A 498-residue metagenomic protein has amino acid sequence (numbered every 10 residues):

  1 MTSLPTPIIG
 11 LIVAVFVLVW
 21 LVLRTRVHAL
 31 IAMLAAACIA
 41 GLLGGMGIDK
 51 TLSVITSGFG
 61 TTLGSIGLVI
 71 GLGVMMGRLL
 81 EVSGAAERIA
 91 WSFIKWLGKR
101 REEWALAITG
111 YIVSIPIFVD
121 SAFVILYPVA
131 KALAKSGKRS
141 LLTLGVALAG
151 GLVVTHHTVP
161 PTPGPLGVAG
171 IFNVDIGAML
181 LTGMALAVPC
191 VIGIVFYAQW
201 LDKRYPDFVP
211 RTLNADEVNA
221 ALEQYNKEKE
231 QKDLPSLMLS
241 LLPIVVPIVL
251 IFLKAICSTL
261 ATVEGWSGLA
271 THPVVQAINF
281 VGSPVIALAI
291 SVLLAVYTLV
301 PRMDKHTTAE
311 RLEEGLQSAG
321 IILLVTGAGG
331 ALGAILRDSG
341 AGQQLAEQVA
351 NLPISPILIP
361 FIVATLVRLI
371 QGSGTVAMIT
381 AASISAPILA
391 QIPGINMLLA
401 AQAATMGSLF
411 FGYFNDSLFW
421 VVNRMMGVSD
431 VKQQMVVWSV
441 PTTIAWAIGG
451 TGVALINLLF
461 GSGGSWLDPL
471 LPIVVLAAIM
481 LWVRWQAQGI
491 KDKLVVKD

Functional and structural regions predicted by a protein language model:
M1-M75, R88-W96, L250-A328, A341-Q348 (+1 more regions): Hydrophobic transmembrane alpha-helices of multi-pass solute/ion transporters
T2-I8, L181-E310, F460-D498: Long, contiguous bundles of hydrophobic transmembrane helices that form the permeation core of multi-pass
T2-L11, L63-G67, F118-A122, A185-A187 (+4 more regions): Structural signature of hydrophobic alpha-helical transmembrane segments
G10-V22, L34-L42, I70-M75, G110-V113 (+8 more regions): Hydrophobic core segments of alpha-helical transmembrane domains in multi-pass membrane transport and ion-translocation
I48-S136, P301-A390, D498: Membrane-embedded alpha-helical segments and adjacent helix-loop junctions characteristic of multi-pass solute
L97-R100, A187, G327, P356-W482: C-terminal transmembrane helix pair
K99-S114, K138-H157, D175-M184, V188 (+4 more regions): Alpha-helical transmembrane segments of multi-pass membrane proteins
A132-V246, M397, F419-L476: Membrane-core helix-loop-helix motifs of multi-pass transport proteins
